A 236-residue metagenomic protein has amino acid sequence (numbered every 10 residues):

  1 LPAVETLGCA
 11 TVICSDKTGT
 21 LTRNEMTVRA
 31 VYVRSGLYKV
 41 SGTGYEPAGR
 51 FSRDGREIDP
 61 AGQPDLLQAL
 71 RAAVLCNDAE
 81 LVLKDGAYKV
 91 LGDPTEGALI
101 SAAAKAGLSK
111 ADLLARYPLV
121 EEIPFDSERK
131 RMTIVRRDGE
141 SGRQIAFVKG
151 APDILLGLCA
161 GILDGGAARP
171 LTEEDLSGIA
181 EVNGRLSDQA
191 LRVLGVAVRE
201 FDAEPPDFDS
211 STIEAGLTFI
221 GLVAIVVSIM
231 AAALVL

Functional and structural regions predicted by a protein language model:
L1-L236: Conserved cytosolic headpiece of P-type ATPases
